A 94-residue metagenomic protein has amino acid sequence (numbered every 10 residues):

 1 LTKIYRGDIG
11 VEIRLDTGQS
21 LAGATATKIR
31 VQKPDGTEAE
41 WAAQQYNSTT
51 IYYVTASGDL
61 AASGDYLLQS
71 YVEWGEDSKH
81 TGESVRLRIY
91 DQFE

Functional and structural regions predicted by a protein language model:
L1-E94: Contiguous segments within soluble domain cores/interaction surfaces
